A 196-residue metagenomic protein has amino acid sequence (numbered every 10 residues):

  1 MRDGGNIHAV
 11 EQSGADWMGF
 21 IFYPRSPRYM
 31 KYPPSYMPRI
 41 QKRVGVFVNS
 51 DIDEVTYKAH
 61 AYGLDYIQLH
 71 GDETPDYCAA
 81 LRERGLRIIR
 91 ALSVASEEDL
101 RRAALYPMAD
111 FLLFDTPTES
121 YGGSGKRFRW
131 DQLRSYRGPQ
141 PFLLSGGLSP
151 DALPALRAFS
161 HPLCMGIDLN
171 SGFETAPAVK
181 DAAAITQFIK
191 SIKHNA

Functional and structural regions predicted by a protein language model:
M1-A196: Conserved N-terminal beta1-alpha1 strand-loop-helix module at the mouth
